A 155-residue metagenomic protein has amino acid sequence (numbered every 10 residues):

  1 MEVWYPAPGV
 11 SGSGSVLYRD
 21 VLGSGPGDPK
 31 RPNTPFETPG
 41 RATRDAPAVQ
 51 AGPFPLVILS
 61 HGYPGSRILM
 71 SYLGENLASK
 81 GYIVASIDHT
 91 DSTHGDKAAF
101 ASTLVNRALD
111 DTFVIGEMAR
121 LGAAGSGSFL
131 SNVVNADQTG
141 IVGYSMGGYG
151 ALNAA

Functional and structural regions predicted by a protein language model:
M1-L17, I83-A85, H89-D91, A99 (+1 more regions): Internal hydrophobic scaffold segments of catalytic domains
M1-V57: Domain-level recognition of soluble alpha/beta enzyme cores, biased toward histidine phosphatases/phosphomutases
V3, V57, I83-I87, V114 (+1 more regions): Hydrophobic aliphatic residue packing
G9, G95, L152: Active-site-proximal flexible loops/turns
P39-D96: Short substrate-entry loop that stabilizes the transition state in hydrolases
L69-Y72, S79, A99-D137, L152-A155: Alpha/beta-hydrolase active-site loop
G143-G147, A151: Gly/Ala-rich beta-loop-alpha elbow adjacent to hydrolase catalytic centers
